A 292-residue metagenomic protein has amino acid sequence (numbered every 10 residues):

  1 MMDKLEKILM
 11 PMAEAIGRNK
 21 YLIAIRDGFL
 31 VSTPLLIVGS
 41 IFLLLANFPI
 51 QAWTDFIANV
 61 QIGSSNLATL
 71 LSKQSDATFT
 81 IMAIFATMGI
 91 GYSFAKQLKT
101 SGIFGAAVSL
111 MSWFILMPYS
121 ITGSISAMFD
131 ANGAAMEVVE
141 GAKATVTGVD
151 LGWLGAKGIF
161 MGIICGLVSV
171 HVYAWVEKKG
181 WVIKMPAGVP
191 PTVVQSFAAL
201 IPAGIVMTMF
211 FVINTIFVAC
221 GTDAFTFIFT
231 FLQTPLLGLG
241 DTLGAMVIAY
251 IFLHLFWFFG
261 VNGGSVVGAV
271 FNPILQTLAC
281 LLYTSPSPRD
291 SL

Functional and structural regions predicted by a protein language model:
M1-I37, F42-L44, Q51-N262: Signature of multi-pass transmembrane helix bundles
I25, L281-L282: Extended hydrophobic-aromatic, low-complexity segments
G89, V266-Q276, S285: Re-entrant/interfacial helical elements at transmembrane boundaries that shape and gate the permeation pathway
G133, L278-A279: Juxtamembrane non-transmembrane "cap" segments at the membrane-aqueous interface of multi-pass membrane proteins
Y283-L292: Single conserved hydrophobic/aromatic residue that forms the stacking wall/gate of nucleotide- or nucleobase-binding
